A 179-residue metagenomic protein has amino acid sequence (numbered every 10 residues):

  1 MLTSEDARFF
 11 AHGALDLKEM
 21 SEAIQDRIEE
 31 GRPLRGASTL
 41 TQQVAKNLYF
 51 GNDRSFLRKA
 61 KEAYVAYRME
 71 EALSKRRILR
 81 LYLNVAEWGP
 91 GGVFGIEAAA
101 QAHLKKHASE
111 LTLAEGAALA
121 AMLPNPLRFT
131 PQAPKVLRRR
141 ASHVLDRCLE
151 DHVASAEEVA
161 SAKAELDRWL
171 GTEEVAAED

Functional and structural regions predicted by a protein language model:
L2-R147, D151-V153: Peptidoglycan glycan-strand catalytic modules in the bacterial/periplasmic cell-wall system
L137-D179: Extended, non-catalytic substrate-recognition/exosite surfaces adjacent to catalytic cores, especially in enzymes
